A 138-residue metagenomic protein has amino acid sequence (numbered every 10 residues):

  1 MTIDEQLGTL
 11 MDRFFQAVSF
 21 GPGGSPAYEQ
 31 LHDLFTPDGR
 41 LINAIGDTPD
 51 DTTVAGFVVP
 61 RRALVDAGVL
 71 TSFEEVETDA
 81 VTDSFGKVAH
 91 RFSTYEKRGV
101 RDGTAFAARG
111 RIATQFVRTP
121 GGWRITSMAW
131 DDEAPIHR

Functional and structural regions predicted by a protein language model:
M1-P37: Short, low-complexity N-terminal intrinsically disordered segments enriched in polar/charged residues
Q16-A17, F92-G99: Generic short beta-strand segments
A27-K87: A solvent-exposed, acidic/Ser-Thr-rich amphipathic alpha-helical stretch
A67-L70, K97-A107: Short, cysteine-centered beta-strand-loop-beta hairpins and adjacent loop/turn segments enriched in charged/polar
V76-T82, Y95-K97, R111-V117: Hydrophobic/aromatic beta-strand elements that line small-molecule binding cavities or substrate pockets in beta-rich
F85, R101, T119-P120: Structural motif
R109-R138: Short beta-strand edge/turn micro-motifs at domain boundaries
